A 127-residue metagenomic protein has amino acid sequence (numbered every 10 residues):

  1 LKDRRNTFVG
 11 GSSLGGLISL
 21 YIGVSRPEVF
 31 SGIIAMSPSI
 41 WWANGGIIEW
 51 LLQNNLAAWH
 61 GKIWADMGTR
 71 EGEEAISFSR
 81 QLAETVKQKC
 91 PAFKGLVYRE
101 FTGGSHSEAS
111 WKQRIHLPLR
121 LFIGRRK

Functional and structural regions predicted by a protein language model:
L1-K127: Non-catalytic cap/lid and distal C-terminal segments of serine-dependent acyl enzymes
